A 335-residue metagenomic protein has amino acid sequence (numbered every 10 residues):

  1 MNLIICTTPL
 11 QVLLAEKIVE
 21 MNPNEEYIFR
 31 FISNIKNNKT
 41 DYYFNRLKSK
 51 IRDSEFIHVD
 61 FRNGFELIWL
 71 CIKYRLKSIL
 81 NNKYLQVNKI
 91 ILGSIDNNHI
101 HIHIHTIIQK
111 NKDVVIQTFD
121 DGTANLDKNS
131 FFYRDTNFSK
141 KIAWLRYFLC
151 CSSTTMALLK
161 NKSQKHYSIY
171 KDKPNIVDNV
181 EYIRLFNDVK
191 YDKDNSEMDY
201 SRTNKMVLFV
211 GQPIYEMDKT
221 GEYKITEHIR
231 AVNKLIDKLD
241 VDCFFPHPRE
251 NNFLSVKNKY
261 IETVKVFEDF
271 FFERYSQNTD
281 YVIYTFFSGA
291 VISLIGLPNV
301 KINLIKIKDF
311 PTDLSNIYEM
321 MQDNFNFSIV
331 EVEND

Functional and structural regions predicted by a protein language model:
I4-C151, A290-V291: Active-site and donor-binding regions of nucleotide-sugar-utilizing enzymes
T8-Q11, A15, E268-Y318: A donor-sugar binding/catalytic signature common to diverse glycosyltransferases and related nucleotide-sugar
Y27-I35, I116-D120, H166-I169, D242-H247 (+1 more regions): Short internal beta-strands
I35-Y43, H99-H101, L126-D127, M217-D218 (+2 more regions): Short, charged/polar "capping" segments at the starts of alpha-helices and the immediately preceding loops
D120, L126-G211: A nucleotide-sugar donor-handling region in carbohydrate enzymes
R202-P246: Conserved catalytic-core segment of nucleotide-activated headgroup transferases in glycan assembly
N233-K265, D323: Catalytic donor nucleotide-activated moiety binding site of glycosyltransferases and closely related
S255, N316-D335: Leloir-type glycosyltransferase catalytic cores
